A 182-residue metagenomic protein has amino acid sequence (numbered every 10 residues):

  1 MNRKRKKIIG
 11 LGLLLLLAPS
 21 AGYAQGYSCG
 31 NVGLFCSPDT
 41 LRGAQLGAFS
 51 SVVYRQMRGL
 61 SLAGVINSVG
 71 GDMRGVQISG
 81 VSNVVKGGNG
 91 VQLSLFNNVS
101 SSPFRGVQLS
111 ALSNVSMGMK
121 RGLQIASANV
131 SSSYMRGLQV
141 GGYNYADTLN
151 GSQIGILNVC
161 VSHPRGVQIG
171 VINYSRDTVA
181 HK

Functional and structural regions predicted by a protein language model:
N2-G10: Bacterial N-terminal signal peptides that target proteins for export
A18-A21: N-terminal signal peptide c-region/cleavage motif recognized by signal peptidases
Y23-K182: Surface-exposed, glycine- and small/polar-enriched segments that build interaction surfaces at terminal
